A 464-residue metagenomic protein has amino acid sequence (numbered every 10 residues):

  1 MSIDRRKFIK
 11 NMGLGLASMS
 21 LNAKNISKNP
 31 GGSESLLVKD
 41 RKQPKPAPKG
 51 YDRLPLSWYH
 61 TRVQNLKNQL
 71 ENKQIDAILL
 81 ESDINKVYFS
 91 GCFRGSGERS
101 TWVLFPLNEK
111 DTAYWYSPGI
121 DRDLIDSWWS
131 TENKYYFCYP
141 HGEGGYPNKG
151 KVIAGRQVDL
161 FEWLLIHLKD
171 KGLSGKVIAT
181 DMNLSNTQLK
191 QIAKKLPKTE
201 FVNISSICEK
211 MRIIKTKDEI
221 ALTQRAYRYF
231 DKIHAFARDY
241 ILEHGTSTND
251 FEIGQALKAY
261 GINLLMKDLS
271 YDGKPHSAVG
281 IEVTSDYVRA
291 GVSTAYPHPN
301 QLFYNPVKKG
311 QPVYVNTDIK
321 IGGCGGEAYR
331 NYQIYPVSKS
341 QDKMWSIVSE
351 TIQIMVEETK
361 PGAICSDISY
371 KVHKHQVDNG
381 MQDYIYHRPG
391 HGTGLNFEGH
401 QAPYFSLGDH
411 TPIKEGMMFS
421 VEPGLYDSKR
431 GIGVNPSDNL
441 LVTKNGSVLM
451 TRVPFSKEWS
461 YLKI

Functional and structural regions predicted by a protein language model:
S2-I464: Active-site neighborhoods and metal-handling regions in enzymes and metal-associated proteins
